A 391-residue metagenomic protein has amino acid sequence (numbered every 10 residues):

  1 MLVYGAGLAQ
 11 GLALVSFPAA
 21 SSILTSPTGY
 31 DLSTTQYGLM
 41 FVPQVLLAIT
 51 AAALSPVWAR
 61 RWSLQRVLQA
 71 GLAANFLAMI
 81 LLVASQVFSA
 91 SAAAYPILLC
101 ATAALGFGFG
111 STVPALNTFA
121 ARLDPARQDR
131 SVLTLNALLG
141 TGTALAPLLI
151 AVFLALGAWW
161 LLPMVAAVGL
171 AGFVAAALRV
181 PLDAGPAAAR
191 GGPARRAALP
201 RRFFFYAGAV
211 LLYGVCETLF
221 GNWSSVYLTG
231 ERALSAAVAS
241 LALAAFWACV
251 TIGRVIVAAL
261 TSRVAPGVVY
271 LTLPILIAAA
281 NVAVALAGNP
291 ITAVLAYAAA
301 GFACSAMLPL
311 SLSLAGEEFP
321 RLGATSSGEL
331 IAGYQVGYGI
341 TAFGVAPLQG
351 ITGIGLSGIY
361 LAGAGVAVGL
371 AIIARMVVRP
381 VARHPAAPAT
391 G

Functional and structural regions predicted by a protein language model:
F17-P18, R201-A244, A248-I252: Extracytoplasmic gate region of multi-pass secondary transporters
T50-R66, L154, G253-A265, Q349: Helix-to-loop junctions at the C-terminal end of transmembrane segments in multipass secondary transporters
A73-S91, L276-G288: C-terminal ends and interior cores of transmembrane alpha-helices in multi-pass membrane transporters/permeases
A93-S111, T292-S305: Hydrophobic core of transmembrane alpha-helices in multi-pass small-molecule transporters, especially MFS/SLC-type
S111-D124, A306-F319: Intracellular juxtamembrane helix-capping segments at the cytosolic ends of symmetry-related transmembrane helices
T134-L182: Helix-loop-helix hairpin linking two adjacent transmembrane segments in secondary transporters
V264-S311: C-terminal transmembrane helical hairpin of 12-TM major facilitator-type secondary transporters
R321-I354: A late C-terminal transmembrane helix in Major Facilitator Superfamily
